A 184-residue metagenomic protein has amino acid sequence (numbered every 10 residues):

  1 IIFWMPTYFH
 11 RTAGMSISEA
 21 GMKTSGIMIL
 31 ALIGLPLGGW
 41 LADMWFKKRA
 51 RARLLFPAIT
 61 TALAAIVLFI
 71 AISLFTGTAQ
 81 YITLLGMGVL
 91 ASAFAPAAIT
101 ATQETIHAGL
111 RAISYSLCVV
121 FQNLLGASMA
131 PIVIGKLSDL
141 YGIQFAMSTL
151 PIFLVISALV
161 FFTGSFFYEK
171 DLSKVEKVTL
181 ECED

Functional and structural regions predicted by a protein language model:
I1-P36, A91-I99, Q103, G126-P131: Extracytoplasmic gate region of multi-pass secondary transporters
F9-H10, L41-A42, F46, V133-G142: Interfacial helix-cap and linker-helix signal at transmembrane-aqueous boundaries of multi-pass secondary transporters
S16-E19, A52-L55, K136-L154: A membrane-interface helix-boundary motif in multi-pass transporters
G21, S25, A58, A112 (+2 more regions): Conserved glycine-rich helix-kink/hinge and helix-boundary motifs of the Major Facilitator Superfamily
A31, L35, T105-Y141: A late C-terminal transmembrane helix in Major Facilitator Superfamily
D43-T60: Cytoplasmic membrane-interface "Motif A"-like loop-to-helix N-cap segments of 12-TM Major Facilitator Superfamily
V67-L74, S148-E181: Multi-pass alpha-helical transporter architecture, strongest for 12-TM Major Facilitator/SLC carriers used
T78-F94: Hydrophobic core of transmembrane alpha-helices in multi-pass small-molecule transporters, especially MFS/SLC-type
